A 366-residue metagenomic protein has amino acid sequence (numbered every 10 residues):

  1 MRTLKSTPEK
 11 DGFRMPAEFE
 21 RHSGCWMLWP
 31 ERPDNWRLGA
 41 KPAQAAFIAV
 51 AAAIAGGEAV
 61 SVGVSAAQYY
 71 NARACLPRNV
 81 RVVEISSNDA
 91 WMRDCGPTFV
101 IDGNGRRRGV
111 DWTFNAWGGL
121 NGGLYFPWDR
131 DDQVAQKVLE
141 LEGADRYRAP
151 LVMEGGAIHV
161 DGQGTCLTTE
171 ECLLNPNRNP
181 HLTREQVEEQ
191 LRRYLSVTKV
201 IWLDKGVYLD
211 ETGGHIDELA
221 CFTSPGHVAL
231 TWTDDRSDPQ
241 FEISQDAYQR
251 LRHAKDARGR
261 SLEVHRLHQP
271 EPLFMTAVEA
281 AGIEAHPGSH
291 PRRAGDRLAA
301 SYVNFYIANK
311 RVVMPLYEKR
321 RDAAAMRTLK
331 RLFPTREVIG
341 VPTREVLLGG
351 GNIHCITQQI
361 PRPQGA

Functional and structural regions predicted by a protein language model:
M1-A366: Histidine/cysteine-enriched polar flanking segments
